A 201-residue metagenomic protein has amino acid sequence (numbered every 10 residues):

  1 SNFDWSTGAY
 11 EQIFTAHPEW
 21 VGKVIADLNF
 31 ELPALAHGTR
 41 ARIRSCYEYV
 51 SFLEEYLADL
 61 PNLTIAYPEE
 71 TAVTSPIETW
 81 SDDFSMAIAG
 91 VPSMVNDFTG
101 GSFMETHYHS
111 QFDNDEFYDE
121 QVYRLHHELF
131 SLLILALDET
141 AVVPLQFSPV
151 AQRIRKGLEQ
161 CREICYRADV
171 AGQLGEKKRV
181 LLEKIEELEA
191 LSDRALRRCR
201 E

Functional and structural regions predicted by a protein language model:
S1-S51: Acidic/histidine-rich catalytic neighborhood of metal-dependent amide-processing enzymes
S1-W5, D83, G157: Acidic helix/loop microenvironments that form the catalytic cleft of cell-wall polysaccharide enzymes
T7, G22, Y47-S51, Q121-R124 (+4 more regions): Generic alpha-helical secondary structure signal
G8, G22, A26, G38 (+4 more regions): Residue-identity detector for glycine
H17, A41-L53, L57-A58, R167-K178 (+1 more regions): Short, structured coil/loop segments at alpha-helix boundaries
P33-Q152, K156: Active-site-adjacent substrate-binding region of metalloamidase/peptidase-like peptide-processing proteins
E128-L132, L137-E201: C-terminal non-catalytic alpha-helical accessory regions
